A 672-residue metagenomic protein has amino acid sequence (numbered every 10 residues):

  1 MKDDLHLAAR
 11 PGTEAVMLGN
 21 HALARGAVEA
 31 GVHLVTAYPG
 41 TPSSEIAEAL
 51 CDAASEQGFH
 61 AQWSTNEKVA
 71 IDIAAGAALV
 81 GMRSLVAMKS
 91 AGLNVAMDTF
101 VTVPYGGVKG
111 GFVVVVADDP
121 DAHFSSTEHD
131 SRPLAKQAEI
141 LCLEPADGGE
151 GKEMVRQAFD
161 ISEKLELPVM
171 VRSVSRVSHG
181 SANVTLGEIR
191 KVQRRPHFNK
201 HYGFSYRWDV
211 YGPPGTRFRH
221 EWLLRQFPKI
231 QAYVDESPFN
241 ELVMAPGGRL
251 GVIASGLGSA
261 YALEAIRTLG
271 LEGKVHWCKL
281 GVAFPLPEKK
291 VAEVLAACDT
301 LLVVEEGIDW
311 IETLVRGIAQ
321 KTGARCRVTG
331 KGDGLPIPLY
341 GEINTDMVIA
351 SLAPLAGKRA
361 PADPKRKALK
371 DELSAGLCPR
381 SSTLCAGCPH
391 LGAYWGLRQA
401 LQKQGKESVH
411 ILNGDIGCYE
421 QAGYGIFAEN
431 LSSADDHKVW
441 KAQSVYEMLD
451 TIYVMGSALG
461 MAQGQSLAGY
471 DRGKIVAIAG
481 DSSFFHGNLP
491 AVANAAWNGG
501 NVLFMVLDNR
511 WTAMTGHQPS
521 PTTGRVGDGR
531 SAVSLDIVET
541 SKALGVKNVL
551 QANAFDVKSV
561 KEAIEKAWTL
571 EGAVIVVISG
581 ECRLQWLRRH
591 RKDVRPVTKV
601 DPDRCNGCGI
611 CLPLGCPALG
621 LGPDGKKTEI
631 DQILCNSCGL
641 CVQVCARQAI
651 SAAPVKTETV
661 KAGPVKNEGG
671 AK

Functional and structural regions predicted by a protein language model:
M1-G148, V174-R176, A245-P246, K321-G473 (+1 more regions): Thiamine diphosphate
M1-N20, A24, P145, G149-L384 (+4 more regions): Flexible, low-complexity linker and terminal segments
I46-A49, I73-A75, A96-F100, H123-H129 (+16 more regions): Short acidic, glycine/serine/threonine-rich loops at helix termini
A49-E56, E264-W277, E539-G545: Short helix-loop-beta junction
Q57-T65, G107-A117, N199-H201, W497-R510 (+2 more regions): A glycine-rich helix N-cap at a beta->alpha junction
D119-V174, N199-V210, P214, D371-E372 (+3 more regions): Conserved thiamine diphosphate
F124, G423-I575, W586-R588: Thiamine diphosphate
